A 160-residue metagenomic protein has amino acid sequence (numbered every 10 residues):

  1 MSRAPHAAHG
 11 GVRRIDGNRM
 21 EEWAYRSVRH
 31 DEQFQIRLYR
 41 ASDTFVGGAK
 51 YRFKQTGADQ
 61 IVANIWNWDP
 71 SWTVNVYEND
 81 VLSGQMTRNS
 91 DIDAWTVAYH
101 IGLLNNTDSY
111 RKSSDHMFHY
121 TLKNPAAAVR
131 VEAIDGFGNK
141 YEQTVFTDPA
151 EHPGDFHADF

Functional and structural regions predicted by a protein language model:
M1-N67, W72-N75, D115-V145: Binuclear metal-dependent phosphoesterase catalytic core
R26-D31, R88-D93, T147-A150: A short, sequence-level motif marking secondary-structure junctions
Q33-Q35, I92-G102, E151-H157: Short, surface-exposed linear segments at secondary-structure transitions and domain or protein termini
S42-T44, L82-G84, A150-H152: Short, low-complexity, polar/charged sequence segments that are solvent-exposed and flexible
V76-D80: Conserved aromatic beta-strand anchor motif in extracellular beta-sandwich/beta-rich domains
V81-M86, K140-Y141: Surface-exposed loop/edge segments in extracytoplasmic proteins
I92-Y120: Aromatic sugar-binding surface patches on proteins that engage polysaccharides or sugar-phosphate polymers
G138-F160: Short beta-strand elements
